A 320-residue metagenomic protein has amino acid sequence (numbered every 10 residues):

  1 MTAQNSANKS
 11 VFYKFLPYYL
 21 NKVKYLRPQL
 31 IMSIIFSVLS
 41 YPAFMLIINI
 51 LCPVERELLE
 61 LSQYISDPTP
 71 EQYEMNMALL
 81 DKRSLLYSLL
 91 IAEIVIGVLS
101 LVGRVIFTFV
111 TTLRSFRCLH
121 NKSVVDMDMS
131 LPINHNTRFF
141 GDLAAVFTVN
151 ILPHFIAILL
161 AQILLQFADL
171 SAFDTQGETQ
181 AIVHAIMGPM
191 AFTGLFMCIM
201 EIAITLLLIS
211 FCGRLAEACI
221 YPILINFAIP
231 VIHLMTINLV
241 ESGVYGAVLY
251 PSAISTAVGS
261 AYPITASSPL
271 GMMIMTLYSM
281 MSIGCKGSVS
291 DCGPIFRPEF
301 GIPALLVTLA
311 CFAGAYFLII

Functional and structural regions predicted by a protein language model:
M1-H120, C311-I320: Hydrophobic alpha-helical transmembrane segments
L30-L46, V149-F155, P222-E241: Hydrophobic alpha-helical membrane-insertion segments
S66-S84, M272-I295: Juxtamembrane membrane-water interface segments that cap and precede transmembrane helices
L86-L90, I94-G97, A144-A218, P230-H233 (+2 more regions): Secretory targeting signals
I106-F109, A185-M190, F296-F300: Short alpha-helical transmembrane interface motifs in multi-pass membrane proteins
S115-I151: Helix-loop-helix units of permease transmembrane domains in multi-pass membrane transporters, especially ABC
A218-S267: Aromatic-rich transmembrane-lumenal/periplasmic boundary elements in polytopic membrane proteins
S279-I320: Alpha-helical transmembrane segments of multi-pass membrane transporters/translocases
